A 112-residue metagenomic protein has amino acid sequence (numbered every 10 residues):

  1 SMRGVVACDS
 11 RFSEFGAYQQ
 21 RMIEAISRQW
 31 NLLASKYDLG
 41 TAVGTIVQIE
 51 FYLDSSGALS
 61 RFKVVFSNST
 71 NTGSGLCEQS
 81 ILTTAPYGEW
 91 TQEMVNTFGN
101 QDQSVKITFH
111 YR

Functional and structural regions predicted by a protein language model:
S1-D9, E24-W30, D54-F66, G75-R112: Conserved "boundary/linchpin" sites in short secondary-structure elements
R11-Q19, T70-S74: Solvent-exposed, acidic/flexible segments
Y18, M22-E24, L33: Signature of the catalytic double-stranded beta-helix
A34-G40, E93: Surface-exposed patches in mature extracellular/periplasmic domains of secreted proteins
L39-T41, V65-S69: Short acidic, glycine/proline-enriched loop segments that cap or flank alpha-helices
A42-Q48: Short, small/polar residue-rich loop motifs at catalytic or cofactor-binding pockets
